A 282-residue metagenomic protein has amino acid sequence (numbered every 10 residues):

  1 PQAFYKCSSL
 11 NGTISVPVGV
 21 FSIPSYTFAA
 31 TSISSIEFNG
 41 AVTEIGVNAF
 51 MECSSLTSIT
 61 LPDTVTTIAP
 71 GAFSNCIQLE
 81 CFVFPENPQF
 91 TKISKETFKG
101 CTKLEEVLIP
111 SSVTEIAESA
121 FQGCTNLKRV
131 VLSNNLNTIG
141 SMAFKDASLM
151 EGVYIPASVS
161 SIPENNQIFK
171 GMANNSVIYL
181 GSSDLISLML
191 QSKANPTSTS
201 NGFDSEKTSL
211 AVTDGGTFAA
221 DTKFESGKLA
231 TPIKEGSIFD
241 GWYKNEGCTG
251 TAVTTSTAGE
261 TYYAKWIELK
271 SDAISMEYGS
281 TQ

Functional and structural regions predicted by a protein language model:
P1-Y5, P24-T27, G46-A49, A69-S74 (+4 more regions): Consensus positions within tandem repeat domains that build extended binding/scaffold surfaces
A3, G19, Y26, T64 (+7 more regions): Intrinsically disordered, low-complexity segments enriched in proline/serine/threonine
C7, C76, C124, A147 (+4 more regions): Small disulfide-bonded, cysteine-rich extracellular recognition modules and tandem repeats
S8-S22, T31-E44, S54-T67, I77-K92 (+6 more regions): Structural signature of tandem-repeat unit edges
E52, N75, G100, G123 (+4 more regions): Sterically constrained small-residue positions within well-ordered secondary structures of folded domains
V83, L180-S182, S198-Q282: Secondary-structure capping and domain/repeat boundary segments
N165-I168, L188-D204: Short, aromatic/basic amphipathic alpha-helical patches
